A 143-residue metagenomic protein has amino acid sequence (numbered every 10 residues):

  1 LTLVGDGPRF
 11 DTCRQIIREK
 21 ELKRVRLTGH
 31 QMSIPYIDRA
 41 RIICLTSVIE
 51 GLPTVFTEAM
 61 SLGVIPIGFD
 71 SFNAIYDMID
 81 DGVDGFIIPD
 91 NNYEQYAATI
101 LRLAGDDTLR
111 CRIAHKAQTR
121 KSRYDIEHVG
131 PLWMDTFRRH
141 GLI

Functional and structural regions predicted by a protein language model:
R14-H30: Nucleotide-activated donor-binding/catalytic signature segment of Leloir-type glycosyltransferases, i.e., the conserved
G29-R41, S61, D80: Short acidic alpha-helix that forms the nucleotide-activated donor recognition element in Leloir-type transferases
V48-I49: Aromatic "clamp/platform" in nucleotide-sugar-dependent glycosyltransferases that forms part of the donor/acceptor
E58, D70-G82, F86-I87: Short acidic/histidine- and often glycine-rich active-site loop of Leloir-type glycosyltransferases that engages
I65-F69: Short hydrophobic beta-strand element within catalytic cores of glycosyltransferases and related nucleotide-activated
D80-G82, F86-Y93, R102-D107: Conserved acidic donor-binding segment of nucleotide-sugar-dependent glycosyltransferases
Q95, R102, L109-R123, D135: A short, well-ordered alpha-helix in the C-terminal region of glycosyltransferases
I126-I143: C-terminal alpha-helical cap of glycosyltransferases
